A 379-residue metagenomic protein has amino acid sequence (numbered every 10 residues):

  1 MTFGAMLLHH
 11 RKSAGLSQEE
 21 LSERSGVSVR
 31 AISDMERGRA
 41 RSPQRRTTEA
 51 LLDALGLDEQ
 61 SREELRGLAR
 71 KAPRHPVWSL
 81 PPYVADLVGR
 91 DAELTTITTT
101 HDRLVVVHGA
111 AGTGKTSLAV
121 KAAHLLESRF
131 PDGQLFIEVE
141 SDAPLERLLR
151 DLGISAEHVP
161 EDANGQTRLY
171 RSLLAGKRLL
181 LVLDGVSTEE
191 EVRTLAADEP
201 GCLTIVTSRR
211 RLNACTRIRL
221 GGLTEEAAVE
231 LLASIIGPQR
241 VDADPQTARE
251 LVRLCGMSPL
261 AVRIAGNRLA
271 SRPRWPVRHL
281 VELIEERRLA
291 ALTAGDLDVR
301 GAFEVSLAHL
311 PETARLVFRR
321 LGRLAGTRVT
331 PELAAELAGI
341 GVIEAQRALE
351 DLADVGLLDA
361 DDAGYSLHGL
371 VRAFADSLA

Functional and structural regions predicted by a protein language model:
M1-H9, E23-V27, D34-M35, R41-V84 (+4 more regions): Short amphipathic recognition helices of helix-turn-helix/homeodomain-type DNA-binding modules
F3, S13, R46, A92 (+4 more regions): Alpha-helical sensor/transducer elements of the RecA-like P-loop NTPase core
E23, V29, R45, E49 (+3 more regions): C-terminal boundary/linker of central alpha/beta nucleotide-binding cores
R74-A110: N-terminal flanking helix/linker immediately upstream of nucleotide/cofactor-binding cores
T96, D102-R168: Post-nucleotide-binding-loop coupling segment downstream of the phosphate-binding loop, primarily in RecA-like P-loop
Y170-E189: Conserved P-loop NTPase "ATPase switch" module shared by AAA+ and STAND
R249-R253, L260-S271, E304, L316-R320 (+2 more regions): C-terminal helical "lid" of AAA+/P-loop NTPase domains
R268-A314, L337: Loop-to-helix "switch" segment enriched in basic and acidic residues adjacent to catalytic/ligand pockets
